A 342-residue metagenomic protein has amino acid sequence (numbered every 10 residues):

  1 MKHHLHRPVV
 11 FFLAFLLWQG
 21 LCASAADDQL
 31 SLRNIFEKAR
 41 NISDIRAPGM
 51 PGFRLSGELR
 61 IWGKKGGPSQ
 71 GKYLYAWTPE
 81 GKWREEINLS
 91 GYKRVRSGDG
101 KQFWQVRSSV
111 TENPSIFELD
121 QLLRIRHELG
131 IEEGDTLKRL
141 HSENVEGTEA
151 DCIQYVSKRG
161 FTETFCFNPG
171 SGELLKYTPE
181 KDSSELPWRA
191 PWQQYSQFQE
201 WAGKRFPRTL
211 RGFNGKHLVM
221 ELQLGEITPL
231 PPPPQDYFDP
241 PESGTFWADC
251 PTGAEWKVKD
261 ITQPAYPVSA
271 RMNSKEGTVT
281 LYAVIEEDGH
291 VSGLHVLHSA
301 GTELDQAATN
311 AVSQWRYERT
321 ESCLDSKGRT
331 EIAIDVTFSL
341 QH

Functional and structural regions predicted by a protein language model:
K2-F11: Bacterial N-terminal signal peptides that target proteins for export
V10-G20: Bacterial N-terminal signal peptides
S24-A25, T148-F238, E286: Gly/Pro-enriched, hydrophobic low-complexity segments that function as extracytoplasmic propeptides/linkers
D27-N34, S97-T164, P169-S171, K181-P187 (+2 more regions): Flexible, processing/modification-adjacent segments and terminal tails in exported/periplasmic/extracellular proteins
D28-V110, T136-N144, S157, T162 (+1 more regions): N-terminal mature ectodomain segment of secretory-pathway/periplasmic proteins
G91, R159-T162, W192, S274-T280: Short, small/polar residue-rich loop motifs at catalytic or cofactor-binding pockets
K181-S183, F213-N214, V268-M272, H298-E303: A short acidic/small-residue loop/turn micro-motif
E242-V284, A307-H342: Short proline/glycine- and basic residue-enriched helix-capping loop/turn segments at helix->loop/beta transitions
